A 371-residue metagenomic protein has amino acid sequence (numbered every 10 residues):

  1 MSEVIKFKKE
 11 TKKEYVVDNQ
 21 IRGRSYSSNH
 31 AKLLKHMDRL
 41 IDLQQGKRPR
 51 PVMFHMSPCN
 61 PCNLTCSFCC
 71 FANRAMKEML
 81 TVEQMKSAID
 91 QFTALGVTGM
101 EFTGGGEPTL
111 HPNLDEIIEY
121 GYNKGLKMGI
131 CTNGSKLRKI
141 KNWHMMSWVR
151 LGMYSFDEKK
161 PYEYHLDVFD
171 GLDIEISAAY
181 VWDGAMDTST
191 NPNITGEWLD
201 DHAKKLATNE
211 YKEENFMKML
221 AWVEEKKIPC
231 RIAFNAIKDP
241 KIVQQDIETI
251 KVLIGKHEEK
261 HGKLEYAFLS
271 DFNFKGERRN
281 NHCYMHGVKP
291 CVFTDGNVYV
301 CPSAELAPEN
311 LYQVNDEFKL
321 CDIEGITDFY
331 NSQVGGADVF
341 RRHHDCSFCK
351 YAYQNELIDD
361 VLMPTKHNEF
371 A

Functional and structural regions predicted by a protein language model:
M1-M76, T93, G287-K289, N297 (+2 more regions): N-terminal pre-core extensions flanking Radical SAM catalytic domains
S2-T11, D38-G46, E175, D187-A307 (+1 more regions): A C-terminal junction/extension of Radical SAM enzymes
V52-S57, H111-N113, I117, G121-L126 (+2 more regions): Short acidic, glycine/proline-enriched helix-loop-strand junctions
S57, E101, C131-T132, Y180 (+4 more regions): Short beta-strand segments
N60-N63, N133, M186, N310: Asparagine-centered polar/low-complexity signal
F71, M79-T103, E107-N235: Radical SAM/AdoMet-radical enzyme domain recognition
A75-L80, L306-L311: A short local loop/turn or secondary-structure capping micro-motif enriched for an aromatic residue
Y180, A236, S270-N273, A337-R341 (+1 more regions): Acidic carboxylate-rich catalytic motifs and surrounding loops in phosphoryl-/glycosyl-chemistry enzymes
